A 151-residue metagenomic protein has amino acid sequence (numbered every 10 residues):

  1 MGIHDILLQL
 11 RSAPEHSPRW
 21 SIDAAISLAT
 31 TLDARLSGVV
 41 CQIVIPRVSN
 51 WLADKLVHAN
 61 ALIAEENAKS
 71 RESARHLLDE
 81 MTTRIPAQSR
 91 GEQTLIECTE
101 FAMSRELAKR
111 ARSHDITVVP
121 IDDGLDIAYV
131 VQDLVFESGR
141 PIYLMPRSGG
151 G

Functional and structural regions predicted by a protein language model:
M1, I43-I45, T82-T117: Structural beta-alpha unit
M1-A61, E137, R147-G151: Small/aliphatic-rich secondary-structure junction motif
M1-G2, L56, K69, E80 (+1 more regions): Extended, non-globular alpha-helical segments
Q9-S12, C98, P120-D122: Structural motif
I22, S27, R105-G150: Gly/Ser-rich helix-loop-strand patches that form or flank binding pockets for ribonucleotide-derived cofactors
R35, R90, P141: Residue-level detector of anion-binding/catalytic polar loops
S37-V39, T94, V118, Y143: Hydrophobic/aromatic beta-strand patches that form the interior of the parallel beta-sheet core in alpha/beta enzyme
A59-H76: A short acidic, glycine-rich active-site loop that binds or catalyzes chemistry on phosphate/adenosine moieties
